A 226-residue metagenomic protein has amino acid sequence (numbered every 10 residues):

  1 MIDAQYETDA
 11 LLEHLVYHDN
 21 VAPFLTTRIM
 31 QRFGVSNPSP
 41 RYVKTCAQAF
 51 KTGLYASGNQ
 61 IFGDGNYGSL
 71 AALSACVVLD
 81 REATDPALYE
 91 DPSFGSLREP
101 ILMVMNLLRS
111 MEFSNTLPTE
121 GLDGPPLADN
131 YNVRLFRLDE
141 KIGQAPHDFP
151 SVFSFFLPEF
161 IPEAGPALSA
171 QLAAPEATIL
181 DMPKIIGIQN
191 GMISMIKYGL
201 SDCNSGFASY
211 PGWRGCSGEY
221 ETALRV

Functional and structural regions predicted by a protein language model:
M1-V226: His/Asp/Glu-rich metal/cofactor-coordinating catalytic motifs and the adjacent surface-exposed loops that frame enzyme
